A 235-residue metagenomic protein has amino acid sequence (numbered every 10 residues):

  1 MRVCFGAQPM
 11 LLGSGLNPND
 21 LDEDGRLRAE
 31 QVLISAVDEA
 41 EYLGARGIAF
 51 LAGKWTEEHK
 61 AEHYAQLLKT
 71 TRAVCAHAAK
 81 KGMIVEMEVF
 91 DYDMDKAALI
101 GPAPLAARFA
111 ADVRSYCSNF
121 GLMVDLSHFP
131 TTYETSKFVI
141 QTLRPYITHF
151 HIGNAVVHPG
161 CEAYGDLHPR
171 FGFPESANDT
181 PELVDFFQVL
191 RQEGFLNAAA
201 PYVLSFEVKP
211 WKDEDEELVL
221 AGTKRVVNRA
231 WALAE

Functional and structural regions predicted by a protein language model:
M1-M10, L67-A79, A107-V113, T180-Q192: Alpha-helix-loop-beta-strand connector modules within alpha/beta enzyme cores
C4, I48-A49, V85, F150 (+1 more regions): Hydrophobic residues within beta-strands of alpha/beta enzymes
F5-D20, A49-W55, A163-P169: N-terminal small/glycine-rich loop or linker at the start of catalytic domains across soluble metabolic enzymes
P9-L11, A52-T56, V89-D93, L126-P130 (+2 more regions): Active-site-proximal loop/turn and secondary-structure-junction residues that shape catalytic pockets, frequently
P18-G121, T131: Active-site acidic/histidine proton-transfer and metal-coordination neighborhood in alpha/beta enzyme cores
G44-A45, A106-G121, P130-E235: Histidine-acidic metal/acid-base catalytic patches
